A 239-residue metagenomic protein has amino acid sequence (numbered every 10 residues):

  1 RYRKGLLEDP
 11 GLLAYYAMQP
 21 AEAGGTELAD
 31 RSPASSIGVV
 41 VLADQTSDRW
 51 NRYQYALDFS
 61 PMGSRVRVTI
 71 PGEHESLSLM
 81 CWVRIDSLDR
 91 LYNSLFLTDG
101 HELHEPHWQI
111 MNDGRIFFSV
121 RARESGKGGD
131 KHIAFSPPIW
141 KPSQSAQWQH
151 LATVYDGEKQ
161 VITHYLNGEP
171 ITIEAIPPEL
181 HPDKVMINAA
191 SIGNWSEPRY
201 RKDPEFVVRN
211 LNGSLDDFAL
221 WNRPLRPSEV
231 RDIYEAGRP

Functional and structural regions predicted by a protein language model:
R1-P239: Extracellular glycan-associated modules
